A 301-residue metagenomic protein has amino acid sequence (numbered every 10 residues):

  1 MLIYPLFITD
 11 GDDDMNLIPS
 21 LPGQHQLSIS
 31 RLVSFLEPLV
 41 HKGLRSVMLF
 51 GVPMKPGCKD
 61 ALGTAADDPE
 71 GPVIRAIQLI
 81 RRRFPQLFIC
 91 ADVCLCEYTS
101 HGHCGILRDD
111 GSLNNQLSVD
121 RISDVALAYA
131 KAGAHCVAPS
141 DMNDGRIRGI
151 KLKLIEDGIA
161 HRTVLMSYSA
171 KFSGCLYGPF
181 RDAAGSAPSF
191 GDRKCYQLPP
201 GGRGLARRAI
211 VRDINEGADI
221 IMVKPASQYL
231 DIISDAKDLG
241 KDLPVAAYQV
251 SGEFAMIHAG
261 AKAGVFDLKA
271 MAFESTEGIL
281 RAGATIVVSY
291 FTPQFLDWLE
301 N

Functional and structural regions predicted by a protein language model:
M1-I3, T9-N301: Alpha/beta enzyme core
